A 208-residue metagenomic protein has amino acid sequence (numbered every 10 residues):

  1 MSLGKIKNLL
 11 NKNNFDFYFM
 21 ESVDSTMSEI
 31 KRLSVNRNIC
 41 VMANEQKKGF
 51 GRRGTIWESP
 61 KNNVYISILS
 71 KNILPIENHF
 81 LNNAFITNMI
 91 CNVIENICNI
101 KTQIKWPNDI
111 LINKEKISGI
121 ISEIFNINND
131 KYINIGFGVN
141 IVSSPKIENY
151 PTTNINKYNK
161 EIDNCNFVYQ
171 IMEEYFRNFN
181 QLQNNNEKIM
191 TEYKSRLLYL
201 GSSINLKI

Functional and structural regions predicted by a protein language model:
M1-N96, E161: N-terminal lobe of the biotin/lipoate ligase/transferase fold
K12-N13, L74-I76, F80-T102, I112-I208: Long, positively charged amphipathic alpha-helical accessory segments at protein N-termini or as interdomain linkers
E21, I104-W106: Short loop/edge segments at beta-strand edges and connector loops that shape dinucleotide/nucleotide cofactor-binding
D109: Conserved active-site carboxylates
